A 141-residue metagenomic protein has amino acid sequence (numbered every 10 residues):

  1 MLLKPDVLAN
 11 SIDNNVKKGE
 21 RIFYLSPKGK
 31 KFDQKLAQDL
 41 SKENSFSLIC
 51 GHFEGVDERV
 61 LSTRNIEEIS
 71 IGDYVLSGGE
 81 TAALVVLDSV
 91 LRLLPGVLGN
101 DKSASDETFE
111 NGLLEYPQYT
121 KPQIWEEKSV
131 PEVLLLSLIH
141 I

Functional and structural regions predicted by a protein language model:
M1, G51, G72-L76: Short histidine-centered catalytic/ligand-binding loop motif
L2-H52, E58: S-adenosyl-L-methionine/SAH cofactor-binding core of RNA-modifying enzymes
S41-K42, S62-T63, E127-S129: Short hydrophobic "helix-edge" motifs at membrane interfaces and signal-peptide entry regions
V56, V60-S103, E107: Structured adenosyl-cofactor binding patch, chiefly the S-adenosyl-L-methionine
T81, L93-E132: Internal, active-site/partner-interface "lid" segment
H140-I141: Conserved small/polar residues in nucleotide/adenosyl-binding loops
